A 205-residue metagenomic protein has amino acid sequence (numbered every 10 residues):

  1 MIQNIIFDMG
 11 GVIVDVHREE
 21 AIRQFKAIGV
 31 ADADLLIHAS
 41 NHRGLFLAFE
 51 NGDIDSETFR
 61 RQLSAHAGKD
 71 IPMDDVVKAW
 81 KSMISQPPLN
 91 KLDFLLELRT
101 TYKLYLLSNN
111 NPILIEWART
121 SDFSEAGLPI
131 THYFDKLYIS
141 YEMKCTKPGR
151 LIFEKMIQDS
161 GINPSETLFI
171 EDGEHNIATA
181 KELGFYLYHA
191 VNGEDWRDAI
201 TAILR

Functional and structural regions predicted by a protein language model:
M1-Q3, N111-P112, E116-R205: Asp-based, Mg2+/Mn2+-dependent phosphohydrolase catalytic module
I2-L89, T100, N111-L114: N-terminal helical cap/lid subdomain that shapes the substrate entry/recognition surface in HAD-like hydrolases
D8-G11, G52, L98, L106 (+2 more regions): Generic structural signal for small/hydrophobic residues in well-ordered secondary structure, especially within
E20-R23, G44, T58, Q62 (+5 more regions): Alpha-helical elements of Rossmann-like donor-binding domains used by nucleotide-donor carbohydrate transfer enzymes
P87, K91-F94, M156, N176: Alpha-helical packing segments of well-folded alpha/beta enzyme cores
N90-T101, Y133: Catalytic-core regions built around general acid/base machinery
K91-L95, S108-N109, I115-E116: Alpha-helical transmembrane segments and their immediate juxtamembrane flanks in integral membrane proteins
L104-L106, L187: Hydrophobic beta-strand scaffold residues
